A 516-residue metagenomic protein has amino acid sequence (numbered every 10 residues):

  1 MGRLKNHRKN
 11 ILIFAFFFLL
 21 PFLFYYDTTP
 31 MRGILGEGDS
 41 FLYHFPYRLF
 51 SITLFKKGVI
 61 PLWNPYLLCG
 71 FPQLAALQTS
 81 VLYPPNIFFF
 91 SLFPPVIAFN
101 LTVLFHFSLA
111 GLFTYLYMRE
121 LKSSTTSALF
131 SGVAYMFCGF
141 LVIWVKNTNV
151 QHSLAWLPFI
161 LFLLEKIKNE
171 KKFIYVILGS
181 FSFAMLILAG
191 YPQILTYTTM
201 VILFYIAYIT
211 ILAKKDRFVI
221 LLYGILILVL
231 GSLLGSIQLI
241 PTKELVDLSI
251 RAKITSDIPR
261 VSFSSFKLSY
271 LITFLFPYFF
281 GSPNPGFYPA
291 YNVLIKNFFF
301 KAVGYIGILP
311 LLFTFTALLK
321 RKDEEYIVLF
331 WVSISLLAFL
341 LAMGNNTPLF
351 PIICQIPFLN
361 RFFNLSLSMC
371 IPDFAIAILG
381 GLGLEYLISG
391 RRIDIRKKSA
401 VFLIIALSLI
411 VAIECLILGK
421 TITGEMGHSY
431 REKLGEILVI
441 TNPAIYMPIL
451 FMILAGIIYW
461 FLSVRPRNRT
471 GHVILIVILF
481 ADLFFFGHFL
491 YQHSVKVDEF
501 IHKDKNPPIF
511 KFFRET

Functional and structural regions predicted by a protein language model:
N6-L74, K243-A252, Y491, V495-T516: Hydrophobic alpha-helical membrane-insertion signals
F17, G111-E120, T125-I211, Y223-T242 (+1 more regions): Membrane-embedded helix bundles of polyisoprenyl
L20-M31, F276, L341-T347, C415-L416: Alpha-helical transmembrane segments of multi-pass membrane proteins
Y26-L121, T126-W156, S269-K301: Active-site lumenal/periplasmic loops and adjacent helix-entry segments of GT-C-fold, multi-pass membrane
L42-P61, G231-A317, C354, R361 (+5 more regions): Periplasmic/ER-lumenal interhelical loops and adjacent helix-loop junctions in multi-pass membrane proteins
A98-S108, T148-Q151, V229, L233 (+3 more regions): Hydrophobic alpha-helical transmembrane segments of multi-pass membrane proteins
N149-Q151, A155, L163, I167-S180 (+8 more regions): Contiguous transmembrane helix-bundle modules in multi-pass membrane proteins
